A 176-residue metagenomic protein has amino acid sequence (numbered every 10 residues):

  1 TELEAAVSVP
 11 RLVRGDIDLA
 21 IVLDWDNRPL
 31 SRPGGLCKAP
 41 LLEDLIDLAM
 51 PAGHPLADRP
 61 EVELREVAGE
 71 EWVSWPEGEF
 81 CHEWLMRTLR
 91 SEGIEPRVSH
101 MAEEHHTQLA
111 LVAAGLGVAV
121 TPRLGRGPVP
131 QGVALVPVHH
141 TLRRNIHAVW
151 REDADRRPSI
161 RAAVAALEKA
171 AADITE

Functional and structural regions predicted by a protein language model:
T1-P29, E95, A102: Central regulatory/effector-binding core of bacterial HTH transcription factors
E4, E63, E103-E104, P122: Short loop/turn segments at beta->alpha junctions
A6-D18, M86-E92, H105-L116: Short helices/loops that flank or line small-molecule/ion binding pockets
G15, L30-P40, D44, H106-D155: Beta-alpha-beta core module
L23-P29, A57, E70-E92, R156-A165 (+1 more regions): Secondary-structure junction motif
R32-I46, M50-W72, P158: Flexible hinge/capping segments at coil-to-helix
P51, W75-P76, V98, T121-P122: Thr-Gly-centered strand-to-loop micro-motif
